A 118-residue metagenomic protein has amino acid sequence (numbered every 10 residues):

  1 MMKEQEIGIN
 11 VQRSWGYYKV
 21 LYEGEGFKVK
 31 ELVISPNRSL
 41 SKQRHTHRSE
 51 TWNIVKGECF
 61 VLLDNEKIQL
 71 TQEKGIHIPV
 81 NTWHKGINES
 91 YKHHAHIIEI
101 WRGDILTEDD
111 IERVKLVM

Functional and structural regions predicted by a protein language model:
K3-R13, K85-M118: Double-stranded beta-helix
E6-R44, R48: A short glycine-rich, His/Asp/Glu-containing loop-to-beta-strand
E31, T51, E66-Q69: Short, surface-exposed secondary-structure edge patches
P36-R38, H47-R48, E66, T82-W83 (+1 more regions): A generic "binding-loop/recognition-motif" signal
S41-Q43, V61-L62, I78, H84-Y91 (+1 more regions): Short beta-strand His + acidic residue motifs that chelate non-heme Fe in jelly-roll/DSBH and cupin folds
H47-F60, D64: Glycine- and acidic-residue-biased ligand/ion/polar-headgroup-sensing regions
N65-W83: Short acidic-glycine-tyrosine-enriched beta hairpin
